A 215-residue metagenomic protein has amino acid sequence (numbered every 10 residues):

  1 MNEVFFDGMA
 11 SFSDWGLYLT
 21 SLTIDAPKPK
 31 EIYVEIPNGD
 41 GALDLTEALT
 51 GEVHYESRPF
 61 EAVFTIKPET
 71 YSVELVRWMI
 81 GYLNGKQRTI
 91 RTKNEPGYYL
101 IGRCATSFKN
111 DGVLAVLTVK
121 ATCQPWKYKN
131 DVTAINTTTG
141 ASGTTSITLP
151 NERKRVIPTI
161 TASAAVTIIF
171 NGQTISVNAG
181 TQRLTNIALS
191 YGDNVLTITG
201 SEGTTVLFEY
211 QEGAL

Functional and structural regions predicted by a protein language model:
M1-L215: Extracellular/virion structural assembly segments
